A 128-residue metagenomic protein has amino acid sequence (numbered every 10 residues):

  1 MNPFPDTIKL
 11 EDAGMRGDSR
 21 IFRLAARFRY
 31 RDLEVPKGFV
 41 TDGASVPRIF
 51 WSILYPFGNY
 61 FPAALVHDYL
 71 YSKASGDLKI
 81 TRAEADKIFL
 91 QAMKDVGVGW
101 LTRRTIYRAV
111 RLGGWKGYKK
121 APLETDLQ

Functional and structural regions predicted by a protein language model:
M1-Q128: Extended terminal accessory/targeting regions
